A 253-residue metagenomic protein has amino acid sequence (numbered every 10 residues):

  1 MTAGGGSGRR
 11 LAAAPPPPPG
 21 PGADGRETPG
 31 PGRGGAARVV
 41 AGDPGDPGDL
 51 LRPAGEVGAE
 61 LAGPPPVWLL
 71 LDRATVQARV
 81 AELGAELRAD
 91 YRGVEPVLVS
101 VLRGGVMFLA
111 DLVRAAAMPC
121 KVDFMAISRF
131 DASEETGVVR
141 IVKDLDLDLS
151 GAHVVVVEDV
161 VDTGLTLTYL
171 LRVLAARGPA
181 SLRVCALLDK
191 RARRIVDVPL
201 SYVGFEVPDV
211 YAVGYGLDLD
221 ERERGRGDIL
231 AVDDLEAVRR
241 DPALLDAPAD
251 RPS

Functional and structural regions predicted by a protein language model:
M1-S253: PRPP-associated nucleotide enzymes
